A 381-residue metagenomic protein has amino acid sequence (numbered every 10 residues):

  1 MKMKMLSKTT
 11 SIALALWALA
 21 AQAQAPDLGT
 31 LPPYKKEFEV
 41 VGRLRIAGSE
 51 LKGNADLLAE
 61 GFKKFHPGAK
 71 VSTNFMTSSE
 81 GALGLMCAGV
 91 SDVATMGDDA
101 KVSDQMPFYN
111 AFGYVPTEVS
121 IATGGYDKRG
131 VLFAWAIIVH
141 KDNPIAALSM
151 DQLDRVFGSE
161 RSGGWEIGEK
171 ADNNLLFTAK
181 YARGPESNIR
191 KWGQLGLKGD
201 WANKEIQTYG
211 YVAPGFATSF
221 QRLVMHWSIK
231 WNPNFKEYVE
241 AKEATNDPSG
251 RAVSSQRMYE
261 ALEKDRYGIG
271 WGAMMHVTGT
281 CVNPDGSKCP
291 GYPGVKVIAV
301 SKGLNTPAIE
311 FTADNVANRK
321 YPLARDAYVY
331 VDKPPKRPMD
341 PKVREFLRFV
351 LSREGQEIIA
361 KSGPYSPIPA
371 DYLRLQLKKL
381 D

Functional and structural regions predicted by a protein language model:
K2-S11: Bacterial N-terminal signal peptides that target proteins for export
L14: …; additionally, a secondary subgroup of soluble metalloenzymes is captured
A18-A20: N-terminal signal peptide c-region/cleavage motif recognized by signal peptidases
Q24-D381: Flexible loop/hinge segments at secondary-structure junctions
